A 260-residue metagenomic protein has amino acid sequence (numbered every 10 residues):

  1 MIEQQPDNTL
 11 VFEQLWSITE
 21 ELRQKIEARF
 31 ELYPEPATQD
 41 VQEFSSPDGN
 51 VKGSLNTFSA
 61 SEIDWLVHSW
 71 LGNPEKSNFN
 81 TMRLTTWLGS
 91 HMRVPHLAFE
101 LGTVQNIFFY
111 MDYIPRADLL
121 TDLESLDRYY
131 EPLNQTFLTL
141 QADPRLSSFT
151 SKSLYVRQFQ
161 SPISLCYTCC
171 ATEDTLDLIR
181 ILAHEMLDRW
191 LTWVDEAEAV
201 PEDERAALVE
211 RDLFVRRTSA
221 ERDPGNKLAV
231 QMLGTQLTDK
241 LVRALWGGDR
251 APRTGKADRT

Functional and structural regions predicted by a protein language model:
M1-P6, K256-T260: Basic/polar N-terminal segments that are highly enriched at the extreme N-terminus, encompassing both cleavable
I2-G89: Short Lys/Arg-enriched alpha/beta "domain-start" segment
Q4, N8-L15, T19, T172 (+4 more regions): Intrinsic-disorder-associated interaction segments
R23-I26, F30, P34, S59 (+11 more regions): Generic secondary-structure transition motif, activating predominantly at the C-termini of alpha-helices
L55, V104, A257-T260: Compositionally biased, intrinsically disordered low-complexity regions
S61-Q160: Internal, hydrophobic cores of structured domains that mediate oligomerization or house catalytic pockets within large
S125-T218: Conserved binding-pocket/active-site segment within a compact domain
H184-T260: Alpha-helical oligomerization segments
